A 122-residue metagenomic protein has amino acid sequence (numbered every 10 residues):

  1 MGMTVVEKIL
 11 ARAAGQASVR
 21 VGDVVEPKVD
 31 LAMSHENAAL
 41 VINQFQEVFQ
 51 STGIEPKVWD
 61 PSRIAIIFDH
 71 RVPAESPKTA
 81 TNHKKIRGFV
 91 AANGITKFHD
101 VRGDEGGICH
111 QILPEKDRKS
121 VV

Functional and structural regions predicted by a protein language model:
M1-V122: Fe-S-dependent hydro-lyases/dehydratases of central metabolism
